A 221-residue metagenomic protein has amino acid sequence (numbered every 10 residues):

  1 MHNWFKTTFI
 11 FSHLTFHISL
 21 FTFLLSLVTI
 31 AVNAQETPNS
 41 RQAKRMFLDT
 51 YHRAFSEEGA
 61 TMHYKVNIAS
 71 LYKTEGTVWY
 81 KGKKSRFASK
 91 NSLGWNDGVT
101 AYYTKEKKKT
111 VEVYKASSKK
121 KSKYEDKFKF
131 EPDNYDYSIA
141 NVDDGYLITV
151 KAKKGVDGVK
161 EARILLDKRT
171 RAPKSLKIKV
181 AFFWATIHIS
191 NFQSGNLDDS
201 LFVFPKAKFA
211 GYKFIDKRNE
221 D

Functional and structural regions predicted by a protein language model:
M1-L14: N-terminal secretory signal peptides that target proteins for export/translocation
S19-T29: Bacterial N-terminal signal peptides
I30-Y72, W79, K83, A207-D221: N-terminal leader/targeting segments and the immediate start of mature chains
E36-S40, V142-G145, K154-E161, R169-D221: Non-transmembrane domains of secretory- and envelope-associated proteins
S56, V78-R86, W95-T100, D143 (+2 more regions): Short, solvent-exposed coil/turn segments at beta-strand boundaries
H63-N67, T77, S85-K90, I148-K154 (+1 more regions): Short beta-strand segments that buttress and anchor functional surface loops
E75-S122, V180-T186: An acidic-aromatic
A116-D144: Flexible, surface-exposed loop/linker segments and immediately adjacent secondary-structure boundaries
